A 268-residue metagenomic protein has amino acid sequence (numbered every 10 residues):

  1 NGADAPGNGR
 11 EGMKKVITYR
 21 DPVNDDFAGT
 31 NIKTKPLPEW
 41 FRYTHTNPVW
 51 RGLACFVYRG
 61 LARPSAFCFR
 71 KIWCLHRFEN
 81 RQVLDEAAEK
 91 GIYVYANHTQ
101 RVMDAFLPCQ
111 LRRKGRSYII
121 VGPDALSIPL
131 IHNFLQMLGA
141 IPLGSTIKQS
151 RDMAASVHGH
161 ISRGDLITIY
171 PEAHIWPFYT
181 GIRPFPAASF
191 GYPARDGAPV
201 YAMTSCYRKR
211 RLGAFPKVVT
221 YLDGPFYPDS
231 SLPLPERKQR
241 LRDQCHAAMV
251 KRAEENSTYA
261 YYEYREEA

Functional and structural regions predicted by a protein language model:
N1-G2: Gram-positive cell-envelope targeting signals
G9-L37, A154-A268: Non-catalytic C-terminal accessory region of glycerolipid acyltransferases and related lyso-lipid remodeling enzymes
G29-E79, L130-M137: A transmembrane-helix-recognition feature enriched in membrane-embedded lipid enzymes and envelope glyco-/phospholipid
F67-H98: Helix-to-loop junction immediately C-terminal to a conserved catalytic motif
C74, I147-R151, I182-R183: A conditional alpha-helix N-cap/helix-loop micro-motif detector
A87-I147: Catalytic core of membrane glycerolipid acyltransferases/transacylases, capturing the structured, soluble-facing
